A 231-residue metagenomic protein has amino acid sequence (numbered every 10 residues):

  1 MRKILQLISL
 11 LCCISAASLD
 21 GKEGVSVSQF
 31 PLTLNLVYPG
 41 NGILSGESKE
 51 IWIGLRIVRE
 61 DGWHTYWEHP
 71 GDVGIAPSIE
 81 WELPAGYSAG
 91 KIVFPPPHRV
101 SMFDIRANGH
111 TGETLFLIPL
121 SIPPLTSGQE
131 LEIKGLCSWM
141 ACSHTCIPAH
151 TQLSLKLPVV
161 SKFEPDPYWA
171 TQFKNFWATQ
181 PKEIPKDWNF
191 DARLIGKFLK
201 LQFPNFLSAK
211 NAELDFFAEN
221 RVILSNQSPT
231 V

Functional and structural regions predicted by a protein language model:
M1-R2, G21: Short, intrinsically disordered low-complexity segments
R2-L10: Sec-dependent signal peptide recognition, specifically the positively charged N-region followed immediately by
L11-S15: Repetitive helical segments and hydrophobic/amphipathic motifs
S18-V231: Extracellular/lumen-exposed scaffold segments
